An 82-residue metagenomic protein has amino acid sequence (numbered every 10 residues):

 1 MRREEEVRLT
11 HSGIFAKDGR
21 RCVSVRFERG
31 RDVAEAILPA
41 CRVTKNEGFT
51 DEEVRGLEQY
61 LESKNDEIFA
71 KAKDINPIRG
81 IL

Functional and structural regions predicted by a protein language model:
M1-S12: Negatively charged, low-complexity tracts enriched in Asp/Glu with abundant Ser/Thr
G13-E52: A short, structured beta-strand/loop element
G48-L82: Acidic, low-complexity intrinsically disordered segments
